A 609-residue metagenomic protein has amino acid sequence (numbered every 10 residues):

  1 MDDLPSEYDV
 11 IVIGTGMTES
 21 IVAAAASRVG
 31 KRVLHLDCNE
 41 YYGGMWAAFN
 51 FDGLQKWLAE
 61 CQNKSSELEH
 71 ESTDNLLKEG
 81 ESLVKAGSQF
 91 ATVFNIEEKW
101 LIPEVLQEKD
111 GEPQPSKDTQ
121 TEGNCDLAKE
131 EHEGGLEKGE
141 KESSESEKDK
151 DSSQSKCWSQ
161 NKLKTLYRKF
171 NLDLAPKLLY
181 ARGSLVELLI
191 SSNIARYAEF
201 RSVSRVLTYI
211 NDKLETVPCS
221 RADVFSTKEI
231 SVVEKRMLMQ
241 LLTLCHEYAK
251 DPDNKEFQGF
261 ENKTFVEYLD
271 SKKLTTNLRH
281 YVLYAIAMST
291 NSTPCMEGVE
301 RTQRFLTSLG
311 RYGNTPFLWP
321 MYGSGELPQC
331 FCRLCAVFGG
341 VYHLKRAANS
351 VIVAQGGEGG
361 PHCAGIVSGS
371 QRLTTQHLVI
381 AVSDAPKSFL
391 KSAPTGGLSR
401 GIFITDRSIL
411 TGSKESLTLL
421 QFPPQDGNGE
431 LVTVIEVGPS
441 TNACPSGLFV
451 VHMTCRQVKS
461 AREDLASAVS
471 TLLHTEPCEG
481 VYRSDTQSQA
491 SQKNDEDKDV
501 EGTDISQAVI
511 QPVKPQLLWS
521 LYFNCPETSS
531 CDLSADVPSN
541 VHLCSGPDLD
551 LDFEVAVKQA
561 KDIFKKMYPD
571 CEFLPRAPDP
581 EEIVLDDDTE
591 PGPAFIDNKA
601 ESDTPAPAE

Functional and structural regions predicted by a protein language model:
D2-V232: N-terminal glycine-rich phosphate/pyrophosphate-binding loop and immediately adjacent elements
G14, C38, S191, S271-K272 (+3 more regions): Short, well-ordered coil/turn residues at beta-beta hairpins and beta-strand->alpha-helix junctions within
T18-V22, C38, N50, A181-L185 (+7 more regions): Alpha-helical interaction elements in eukaryotic regulators
V33-L34, E40, R196-V203, P252 (+5 more regions): Short, flexible/disordered secondary-structure transition segments
N39-Q55, S202-Y209, L283-M288, N349-V353 (+4 more regions): Short amphipathic alpha-helical segments embedded in low-complexity Lys/Glu-rich regions
K148, Q154-C157, L163-G310, T315-Y322: Rossmann-like flavin
T315-W319, Q329-R333, V337-G340, R346-D485: Mid-domain catalytic core of redox enzymes that form a hydrophobic substrate pocket/lid adjacent to a catalytic redox
A443-E609: Conserved flavin/dinucleotide-binding core of flavoenzymes
